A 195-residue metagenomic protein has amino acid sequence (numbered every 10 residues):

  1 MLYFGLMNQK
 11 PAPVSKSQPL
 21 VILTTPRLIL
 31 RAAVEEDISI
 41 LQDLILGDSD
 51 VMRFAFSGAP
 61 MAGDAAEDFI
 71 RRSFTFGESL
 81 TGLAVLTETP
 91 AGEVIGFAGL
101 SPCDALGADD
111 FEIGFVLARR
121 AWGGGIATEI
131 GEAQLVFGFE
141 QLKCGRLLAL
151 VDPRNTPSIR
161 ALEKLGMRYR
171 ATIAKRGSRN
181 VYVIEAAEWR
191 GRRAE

Functional and structural regions predicted by a protein language model:
M1-F54, L83-E195: Acyl-donor (CoA/ACP) binding surface of acyl/acetyltransferases
K16-P19, I70-F74: Short, P/G- and charge-enriched loop/turn segments at secondary-structure junctions
D50-R72: Conserved GNAT-fold acetyl-CoA-binding loop/helix
R71-A84: A short helix-loop-beta-strand connector motif used in the catalytic cores of GNAT acetyltransferases and, in some
